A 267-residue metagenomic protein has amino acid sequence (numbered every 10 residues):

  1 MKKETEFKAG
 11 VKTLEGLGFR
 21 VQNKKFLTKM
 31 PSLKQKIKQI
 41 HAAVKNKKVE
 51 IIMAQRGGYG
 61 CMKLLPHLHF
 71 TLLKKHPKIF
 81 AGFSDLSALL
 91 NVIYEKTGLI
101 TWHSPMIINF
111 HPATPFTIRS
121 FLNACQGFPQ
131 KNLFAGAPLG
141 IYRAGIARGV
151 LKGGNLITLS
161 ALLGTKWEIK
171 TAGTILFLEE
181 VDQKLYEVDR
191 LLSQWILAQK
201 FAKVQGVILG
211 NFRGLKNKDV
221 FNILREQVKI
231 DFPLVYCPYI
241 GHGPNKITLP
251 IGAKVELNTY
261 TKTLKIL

Functional and structural regions predicted by a protein language model:
M1-K48: ATP/NTP phosphate-donor binding region
Q22-K25, G82, V204-N211, V235-C237: Short internal beta-strands
I51-M62, F83: N-terminal glycine-rich "phosphate-gripper" loop used for MgATP/nucleotide binding and carboxylate activation
L68-V92, I100-I107, P233-V235: Short, acidic/small-residue loops that bind anionic groups at enzyme active sites
S87-G98, G243-P250: Glycine-rich, charge-decorated loop segments at or immediately adjacent to ligand/cofactor-binding or catalytic sites
G98-S160, G164: Conserved anion/nucleotide-ligand pocket segment
W167-D219: Internal helical hairpin/lid segments
N211-L267: ATP/nucleoside-binding phosphotransfer catalytic cores, i.e., glycine-rich phosphate-binding loops
